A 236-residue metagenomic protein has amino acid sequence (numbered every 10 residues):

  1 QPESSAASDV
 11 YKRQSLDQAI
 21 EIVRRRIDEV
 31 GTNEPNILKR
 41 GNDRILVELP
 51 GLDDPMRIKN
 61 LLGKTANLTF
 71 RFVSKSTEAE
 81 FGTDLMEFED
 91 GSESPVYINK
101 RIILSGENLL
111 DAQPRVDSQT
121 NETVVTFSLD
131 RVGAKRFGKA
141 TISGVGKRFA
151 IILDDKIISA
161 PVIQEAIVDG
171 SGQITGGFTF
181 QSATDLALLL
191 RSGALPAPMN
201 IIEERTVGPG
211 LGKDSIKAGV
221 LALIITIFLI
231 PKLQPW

Functional and structural regions predicted by a protein language model:
P2: Cationic, low-complexity basic patches in intrinsically disordered or flexible, solvent-exposed regions
S5-I163: Non-transmembrane, solvent-exposed regions of membrane trafficking/translocation machinery
G51, S143, S192, K213-A222: Membrane-interface junctions
T126-S128, E203, S215-W236: Internal alpha-helical transmembrane segments of multipass membrane proteins, especially hydrophobic lipid-embedded
E165-I167: A short acidic/small-residue loop/turn micro-motif
G170-E203: Extended, hydrophilic extramembrane loops/domains of integral membrane proteins
